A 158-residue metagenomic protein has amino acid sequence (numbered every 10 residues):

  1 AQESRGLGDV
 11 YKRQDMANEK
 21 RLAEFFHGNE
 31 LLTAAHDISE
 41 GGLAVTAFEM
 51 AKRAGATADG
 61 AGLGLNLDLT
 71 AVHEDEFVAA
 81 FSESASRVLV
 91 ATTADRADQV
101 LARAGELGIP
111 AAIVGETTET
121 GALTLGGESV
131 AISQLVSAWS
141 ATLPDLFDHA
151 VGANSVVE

Functional and structural regions predicted by a protein language model:
A1-Y11: Single conserved hydrophobic/aromatic residue that forms the stacking wall/gate of nucleotide- or nucleobase-binding
L7, L22-A23, D75, E106: Low-complexity, intrinsically disordered short peptide segments enriched in small/polar/basic residues
D9-G41: Polyanion-binding loop/helix "lid" in catalytic or ligand-binding cores
G28-E158: Glycine-/charge-enriched secondary-structure boundary and capping motifs
